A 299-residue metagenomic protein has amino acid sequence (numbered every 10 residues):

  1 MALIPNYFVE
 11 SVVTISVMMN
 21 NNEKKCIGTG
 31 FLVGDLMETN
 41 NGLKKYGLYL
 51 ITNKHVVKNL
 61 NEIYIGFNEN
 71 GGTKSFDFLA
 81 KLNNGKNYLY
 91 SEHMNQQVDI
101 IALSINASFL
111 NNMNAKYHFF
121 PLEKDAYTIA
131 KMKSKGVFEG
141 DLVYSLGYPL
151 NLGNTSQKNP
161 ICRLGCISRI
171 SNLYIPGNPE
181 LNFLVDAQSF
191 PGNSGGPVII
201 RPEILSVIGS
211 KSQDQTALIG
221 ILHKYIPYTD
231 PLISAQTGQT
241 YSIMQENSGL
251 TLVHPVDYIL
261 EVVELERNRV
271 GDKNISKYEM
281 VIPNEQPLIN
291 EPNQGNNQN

Functional and structural regions predicted by a protein language model:
M1, N297-N299: N-terminal targeting leaders that route proteins to membranes or the secretory/organellar pathways
P5-F8, Y46, I200-G295: C-terminal subregion of chymotrypsin/trypsin-like serine protease catalytic domains
N6-N22: A short, Trp-centered hydrophobic/proline-enriched beta-strand micro-motif
V9-V12, C26-I27, N40-K44, K58 (+5 more regions): Serine endopeptidase catalytic core focused on the charge-relay Asp
M18-L48: A conserved glycine-rich beta-strand in the N-terminal activation segment of trypsin-fold
V33-D35, I170, R201, K224: Residue-level recognition of beta-strand microenvironments
T52: Cytochrome P450 catalytic-core helices
V56-V57, I226: Hydrophobic pocket-lining residues within nucleotide cofactor-binding pockets
